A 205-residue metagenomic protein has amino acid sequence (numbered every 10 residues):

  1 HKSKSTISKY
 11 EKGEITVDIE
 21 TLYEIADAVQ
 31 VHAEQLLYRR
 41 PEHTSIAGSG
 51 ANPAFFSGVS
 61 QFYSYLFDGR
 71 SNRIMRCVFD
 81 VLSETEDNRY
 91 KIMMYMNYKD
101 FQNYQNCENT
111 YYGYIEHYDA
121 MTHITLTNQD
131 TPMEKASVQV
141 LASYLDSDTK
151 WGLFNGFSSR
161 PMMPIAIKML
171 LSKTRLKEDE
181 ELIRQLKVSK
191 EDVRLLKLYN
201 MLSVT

Functional and structural regions predicted by a protein language model:
H1-K9: Short alpha-helical DNA-recognition segment
K12-E14, Y23, P41: Residue-level detection of the helix-turn-helix DNA-binding "recognition helix"
E20-Q35: DNA major-groove recognition helix of helix-turn-helix/homeodomain DNA-binding modules
Y38-Q61: Short, charged recognition helix plus adjacent turn of helix-turn-helix-like nucleic-acid-binding domains
A54-F56, Q61-Y90, K168, N200-V204: Short, solvent-exposed loop/hinge segments that bridge or flank secondary-structure elements
V81-Q129: A contiguous binding-surface segment within folded domains or other stable secondary-structure elements
H117-T205: C-terminal regulatory/effector modules of DNA-binding transcriptional regulators
